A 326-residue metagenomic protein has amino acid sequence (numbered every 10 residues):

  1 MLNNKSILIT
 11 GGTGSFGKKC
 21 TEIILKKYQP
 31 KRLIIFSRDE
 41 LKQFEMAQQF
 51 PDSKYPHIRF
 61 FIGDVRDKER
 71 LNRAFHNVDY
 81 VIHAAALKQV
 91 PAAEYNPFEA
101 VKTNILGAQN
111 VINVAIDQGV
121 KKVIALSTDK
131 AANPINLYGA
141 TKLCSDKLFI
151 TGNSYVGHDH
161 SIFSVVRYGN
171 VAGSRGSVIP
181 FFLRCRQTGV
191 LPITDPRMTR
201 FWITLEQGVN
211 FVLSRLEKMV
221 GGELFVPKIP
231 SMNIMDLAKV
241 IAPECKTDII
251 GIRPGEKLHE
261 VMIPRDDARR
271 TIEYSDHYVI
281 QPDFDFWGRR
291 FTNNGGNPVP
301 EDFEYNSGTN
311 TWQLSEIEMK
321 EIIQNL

Functional and structural regions predicted by a protein language model:
M1-K5, D117, K147, T151-L326: Strand-loop microenvironment adjacent to phosphate/nucleotide-handling motifs in alpha/beta enzyme folds
S6-K26: N-terminal Rossmann NAD(P)H-binding glycine-rich loop of SDR-like oxidoreductase domains
I23-R32, G119: Conserved S-adenosyl-L-methionine
Q29-K42: Conserved glycine-rich Rossmann-like NAD(P)H-binding loop of the short-chain dehydrogenase/reductase
S37, F61-I62, K102, D195 (+1 more regions): Conserved residues in the N-terminal Rossmann fold of short-chain dehydrogenase/reductase
R59-Y80: Conserved Rossmann-fold cofactor-binding substructure of NAD(P)-dependent oxidoreductases
F60, A100, F163-V166: Hydrophobic/aromatic anchor residues within beta-strands of the central parallel beta-sheet of Rossmann-like
Y80-H83, L87-L143, K147: Conserved Rossmann-fold NAD(P)-dependent oxidoreductase catalytic core, especially the SDR/UDP-sugar
